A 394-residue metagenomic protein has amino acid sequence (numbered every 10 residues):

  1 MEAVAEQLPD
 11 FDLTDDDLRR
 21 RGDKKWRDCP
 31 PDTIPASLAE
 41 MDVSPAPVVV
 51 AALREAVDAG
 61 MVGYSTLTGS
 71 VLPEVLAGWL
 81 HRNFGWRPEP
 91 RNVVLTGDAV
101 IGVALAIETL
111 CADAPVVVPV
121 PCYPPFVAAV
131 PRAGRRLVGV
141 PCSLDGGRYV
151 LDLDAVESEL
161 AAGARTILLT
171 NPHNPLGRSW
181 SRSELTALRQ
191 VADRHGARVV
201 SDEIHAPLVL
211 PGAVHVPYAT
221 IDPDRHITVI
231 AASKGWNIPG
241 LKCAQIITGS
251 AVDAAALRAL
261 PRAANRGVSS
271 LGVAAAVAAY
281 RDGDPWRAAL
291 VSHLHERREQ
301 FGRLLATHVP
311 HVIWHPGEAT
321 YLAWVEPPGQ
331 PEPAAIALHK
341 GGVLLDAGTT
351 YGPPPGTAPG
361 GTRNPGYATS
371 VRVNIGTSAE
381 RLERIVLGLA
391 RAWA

Functional and structural regions predicted by a protein language model:
E2-D98, L105, A279-D282: N-terminal small-domain helix-loop-helix segment of the aminotransferase-like
L53, D224-H295: Conserved core segment of the aminotransferase class I/II
V62-Q190, P207-D222, I227: Conserved core of the PLP fold type I
A133, R194-H195, G341: Helix C-cap/helix->beta junction micro-motif
E203: Walker B catalytic acidic pair
I247, W324-E326, N374-G376: Short hydrophobic/aromatic beta-strand micro-patches that form the beta-sheet surface supporting nucleotide- or nucleic
V277, L294-G302, I313-P327, G366-Y367: Conserved glycine-rich beta-strand-loop-beta hairpin in the small C-terminal domain of fold type I
K340-G341, G352-A394: PLP-dependent enzyme catalytic core of the Aspartate aminotransferase-like
